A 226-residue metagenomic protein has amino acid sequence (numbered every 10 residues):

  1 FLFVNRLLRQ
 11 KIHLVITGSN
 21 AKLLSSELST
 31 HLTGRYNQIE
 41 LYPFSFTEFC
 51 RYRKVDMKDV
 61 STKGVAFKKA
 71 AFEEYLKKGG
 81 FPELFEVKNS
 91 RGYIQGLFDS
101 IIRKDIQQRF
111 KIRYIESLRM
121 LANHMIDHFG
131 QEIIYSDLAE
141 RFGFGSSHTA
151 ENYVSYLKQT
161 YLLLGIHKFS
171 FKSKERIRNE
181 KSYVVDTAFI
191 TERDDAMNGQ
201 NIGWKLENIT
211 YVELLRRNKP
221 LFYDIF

Functional and structural regions predicted by a protein language model:
F1-I16, A21-K22, S29-H31: Conserved catalytic/switch belt of AAA+ P-loop NTPases
L2-N5, S29, F72, V154 (+1 more regions): Short amphipathic alpha-helical segments and helix-helix/interface helices
L2-V4, S25-S26, T62, A150 (+1 more regions): A generic local structural motif
K11, R35, N218-P220: A generic structural signal for alpha->beta connector loops
L14, T30, Y75-L76, S182 (+1 more regions): Short glycine- and Lys/Arg-enriched binding-loop motifs that mark or flank ligand-binding interfaces
V15, N37-I39, Y183: Hydrophobic/aromatic beta-strand patches that form the interior of the parallel beta-sheet core in alpha/beta enzyme
S19-A21, S26-Q131: Interdomain motor-coupling "hinge/lid" segment immediately C-terminal to the ATP-binding subdomain of NTP-driven enzymes
F85-F226: Accessory nucleic acid-recognition modules appended to NTPase machines
